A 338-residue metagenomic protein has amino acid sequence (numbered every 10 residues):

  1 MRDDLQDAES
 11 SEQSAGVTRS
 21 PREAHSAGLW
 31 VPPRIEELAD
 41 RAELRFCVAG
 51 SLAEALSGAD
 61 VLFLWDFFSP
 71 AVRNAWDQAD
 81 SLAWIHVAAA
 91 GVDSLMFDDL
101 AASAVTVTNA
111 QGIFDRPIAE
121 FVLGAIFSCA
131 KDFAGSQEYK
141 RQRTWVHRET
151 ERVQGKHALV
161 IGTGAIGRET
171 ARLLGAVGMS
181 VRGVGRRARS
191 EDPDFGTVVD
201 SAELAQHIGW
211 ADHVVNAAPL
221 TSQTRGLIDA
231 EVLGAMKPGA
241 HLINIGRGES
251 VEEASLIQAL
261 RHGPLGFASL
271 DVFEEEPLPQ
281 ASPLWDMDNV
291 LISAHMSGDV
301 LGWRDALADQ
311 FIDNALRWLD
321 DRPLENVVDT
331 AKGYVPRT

Functional and structural regions predicted by a protein language model:
M1-T106: An N-terminal-biased, well-structured beta-alpha scaffold segment characteristic of Rossmann-like dinucleotide-binding
V105-H157, E191, V327: Phosphate-binding beta-alpha-beta segment of Rossmann-like dinucleotide-binding domains, i.e., the NAD(P)
V107, G239, I245-T338: Rossmann-like dinucleotide-binding domain for NAD(H)/NADP(H)
A119-G135, A176-M179, D309-R322: Oxidoreductase and adenylate-handling cofactor-binding alpha/beta cores
T163-G164: Glycine-rich Rossmann-fold phosphate-binding loop(s) that bind the pyrophosphate of adenine dinucleotide cofactors
G167-R168: N-terminal Rossmann-fold NAD(P) dinucleotide-binding loop
A176-D194: NAD(P)-binding Rossmann-fold cofactor-contacting core
A188-P283: Rossmann-like adenosine-cofactor binding region
